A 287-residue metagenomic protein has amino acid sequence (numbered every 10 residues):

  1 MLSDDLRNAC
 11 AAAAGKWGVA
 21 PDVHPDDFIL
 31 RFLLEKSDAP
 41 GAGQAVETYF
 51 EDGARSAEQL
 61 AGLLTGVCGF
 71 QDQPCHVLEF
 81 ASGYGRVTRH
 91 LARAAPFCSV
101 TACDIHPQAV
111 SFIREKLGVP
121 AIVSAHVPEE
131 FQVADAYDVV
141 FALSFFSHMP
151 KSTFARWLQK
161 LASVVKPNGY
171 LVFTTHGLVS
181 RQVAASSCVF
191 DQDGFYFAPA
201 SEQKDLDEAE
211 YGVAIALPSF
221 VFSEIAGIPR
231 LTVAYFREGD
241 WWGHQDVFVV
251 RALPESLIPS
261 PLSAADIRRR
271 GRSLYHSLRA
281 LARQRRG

Functional and structural regions predicted by a protein language model:
M1-P74, G83-F131, K151, R156 (+1 more regions): Class I (Rossmann-like) S-adenosyl-L-methionine-dependent methyltransferase catalytic domain, capturing the SAM-binding
E79: Class I SAM-dependent methyltransferase core
F131-V140: A short acidic, Gly/Pro-enriched loop at the edge of an enzyme's catalytic core that lines a small-molecule cofactor
V139-S152: A short SAM/SAH-binding and catalytic strip from SAM-dependent methyltransferases
A155-P167: A short glycine-rich, Lys/Arg-flanked "PGG" loop and its adjoining helix->strand segment in the class I
